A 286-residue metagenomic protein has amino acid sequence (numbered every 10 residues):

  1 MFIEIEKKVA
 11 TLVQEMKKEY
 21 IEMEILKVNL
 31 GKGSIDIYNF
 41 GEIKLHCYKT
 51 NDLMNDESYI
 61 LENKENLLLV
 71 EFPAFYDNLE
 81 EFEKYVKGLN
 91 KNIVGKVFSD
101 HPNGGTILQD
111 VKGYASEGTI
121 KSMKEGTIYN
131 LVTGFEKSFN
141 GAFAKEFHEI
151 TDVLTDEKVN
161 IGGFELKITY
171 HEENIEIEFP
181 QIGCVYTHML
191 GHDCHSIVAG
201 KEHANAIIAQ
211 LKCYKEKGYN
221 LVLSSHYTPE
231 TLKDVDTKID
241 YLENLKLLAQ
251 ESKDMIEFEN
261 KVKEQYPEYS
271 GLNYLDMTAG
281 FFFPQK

Functional and structural regions predicted by a protein language model:
T11-E22: Short, Lys/Arg-enriched N-terminal segments with co-localized hydrophobic residues within the first ~10-30 amino acids
K27-S34, S122-N174: Metallo-beta-lactamase
G31-K84, I175-M189: Conserved beta-strand hairpin/beta-sheet module of binuclear metal-dependent hydrolase folds, prominently
M54-N55, Y76-N78, F98-I107, I120-M123 (+2 more regions): Active-site environment of divalent metal-dependent phosphoester hydrolases
E65-L67, F75-G118, G218: Active-site metal-binding motif and surrounding structural segment of the metallo-beta-lactamase
F164-K217, E230: Active-site-proximal loop/helix segments of hydrolase catalytic cores
A204-K261, E268: Divalent-metal (often Zn2+) His-rich catalytic cores of metallo-beta-lactamase-fold enzymes
D254-K286: C-terminal regulatory/interaction regions
